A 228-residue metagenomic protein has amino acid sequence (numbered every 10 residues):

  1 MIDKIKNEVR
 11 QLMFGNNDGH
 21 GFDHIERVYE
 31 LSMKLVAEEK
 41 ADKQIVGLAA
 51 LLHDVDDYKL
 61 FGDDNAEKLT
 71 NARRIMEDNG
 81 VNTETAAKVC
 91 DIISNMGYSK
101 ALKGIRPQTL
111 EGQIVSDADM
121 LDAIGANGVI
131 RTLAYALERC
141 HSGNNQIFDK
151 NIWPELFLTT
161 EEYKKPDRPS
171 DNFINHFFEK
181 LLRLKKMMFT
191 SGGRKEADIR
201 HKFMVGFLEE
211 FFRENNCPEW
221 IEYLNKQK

Functional and structural regions predicted by a protein language model:
I2-K6, F22-I25: Onset of an N-terminal alpha helix
K4-G15: Generic N-terminal amphipathic, Lys/Arg-enriched alpha-helix
M13-F22, E26, E30-E39, L52 (+1 more regions): Divalent metal-dependent phosphate-bond-processing catalytic cores, especially two-metal-ion Mg2+/Mn2+ enzymes that act
F22, E26-Y29, G47, A86-S94: Short, well-structured alpha-helical segments
V28, A66-D78: An active-site-proximal "capping" alpha-helix that borders the catalytic cofactor pocket
A41-K43, T85: Membrane-helix interface segments
K43-F61, K68, C90-S99: His-Asp-centered metal-binding catalytic motifs of divalent-metal-dependent phosphohydrolases/nucleases
N82-S116: Hydrophobic, well-structured mid-protein blocks that either form specific transmembrane helices
